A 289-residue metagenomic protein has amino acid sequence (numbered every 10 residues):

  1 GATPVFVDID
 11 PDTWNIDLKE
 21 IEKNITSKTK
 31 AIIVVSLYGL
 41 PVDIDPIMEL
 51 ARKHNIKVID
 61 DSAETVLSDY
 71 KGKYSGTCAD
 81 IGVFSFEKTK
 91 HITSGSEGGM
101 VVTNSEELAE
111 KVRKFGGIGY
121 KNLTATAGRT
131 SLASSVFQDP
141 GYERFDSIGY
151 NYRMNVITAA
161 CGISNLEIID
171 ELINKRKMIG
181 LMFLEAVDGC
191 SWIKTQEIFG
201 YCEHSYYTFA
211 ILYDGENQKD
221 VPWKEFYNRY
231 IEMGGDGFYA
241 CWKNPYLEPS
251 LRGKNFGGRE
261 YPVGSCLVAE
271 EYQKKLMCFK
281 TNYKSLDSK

Functional and structural regions predicted by a protein language model:
G1, I21, I32, S36 (+12 more regions): Generic structural signal for small/hydrophobic residues in well-ordered secondary structure, especially within
G1-S62, V66-D69: PLP-dependent aminotransferase-like
P4, D8, C278-S288: Proline-centric
I25, M48-K57, M100-K121, V221-G235: Basic phosphate/pyrophosphate-binding loop/patch that engages nucleotide-derived ligands
T65-K71, C78-T208, K243-Y246: Active-site region of PLP-dependent enzymes
Y120-A133, M182-E185, G200, E225-C278: Conserved PLP cofactor-binding pocket of PLP-dependent enzymes
A210-E216: C-terminal lobe
N217-E225, L286-K289: Short, conserved charged micro-motifs
